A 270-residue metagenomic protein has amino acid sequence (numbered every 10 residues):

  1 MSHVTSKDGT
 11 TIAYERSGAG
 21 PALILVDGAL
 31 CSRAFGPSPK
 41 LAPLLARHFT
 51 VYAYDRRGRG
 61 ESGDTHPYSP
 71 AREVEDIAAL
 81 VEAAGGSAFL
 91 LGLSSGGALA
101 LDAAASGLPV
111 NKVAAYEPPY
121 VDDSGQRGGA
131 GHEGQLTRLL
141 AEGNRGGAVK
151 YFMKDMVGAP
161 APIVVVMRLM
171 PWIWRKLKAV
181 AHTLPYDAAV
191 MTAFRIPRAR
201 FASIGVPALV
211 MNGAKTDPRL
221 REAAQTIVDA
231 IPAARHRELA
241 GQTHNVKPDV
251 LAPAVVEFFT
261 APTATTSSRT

Functional and structural regions predicted by a protein language model:
H3-G63: Conserved HGGG/HGGXW glycine-rich cap/lid loop of the alpha/beta-hydrolase fold
P43, Y52-F89: Active-site loop/oxyanion-hole signature of alpha/beta-hydrolase fold enzymes
G86-G125: Conserved hydrolase catalytic core segment
P118-W172, Y186-A188: Helix-rich cap/lid subdomain of alpha/beta-hydrolase
W172-I196: Hydrophobic, aromatic-rich cap/lid helix
I204, V210-N212: Short beta-strand/loop motif that positions the catalytic acidic residue of the alpha/beta-hydrolase fold
D217-A223: Conserved alpha/beta-hydrolase "acid-adjacent" motif
A233-T270: Catalytic active-site module of serine/aspartate enzymes centered on a nucleophile-bearing elbow/loop
